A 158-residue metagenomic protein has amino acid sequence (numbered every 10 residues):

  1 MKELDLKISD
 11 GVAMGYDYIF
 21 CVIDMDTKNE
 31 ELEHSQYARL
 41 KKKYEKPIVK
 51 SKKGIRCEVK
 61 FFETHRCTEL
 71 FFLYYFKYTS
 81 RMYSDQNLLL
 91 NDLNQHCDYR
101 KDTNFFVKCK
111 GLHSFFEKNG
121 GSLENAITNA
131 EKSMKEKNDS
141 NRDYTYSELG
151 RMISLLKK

Functional and structural regions predicted by a protein language model:
M1-E3: N-terminal carbohydrate-binding/catalytic regions of secreted carbohydrate-active enzymes
D5-Y18, M25-K158: C-terminal accessory helical subdomains adjacent to catalytic cores in phosphodiester- and nucleotide-handling enzymes
